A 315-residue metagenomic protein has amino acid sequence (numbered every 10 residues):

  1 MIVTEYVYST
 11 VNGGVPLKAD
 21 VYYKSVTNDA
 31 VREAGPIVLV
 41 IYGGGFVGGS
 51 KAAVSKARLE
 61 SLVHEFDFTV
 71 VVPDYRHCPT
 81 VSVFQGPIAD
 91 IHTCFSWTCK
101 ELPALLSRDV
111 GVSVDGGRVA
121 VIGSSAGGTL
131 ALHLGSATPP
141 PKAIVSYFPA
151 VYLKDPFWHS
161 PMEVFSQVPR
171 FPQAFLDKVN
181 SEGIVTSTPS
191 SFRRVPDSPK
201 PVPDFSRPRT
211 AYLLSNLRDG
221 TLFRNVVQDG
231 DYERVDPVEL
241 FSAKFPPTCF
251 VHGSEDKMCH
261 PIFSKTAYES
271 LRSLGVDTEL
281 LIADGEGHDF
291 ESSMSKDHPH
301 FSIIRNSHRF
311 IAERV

Functional and structural regions predicted by a protein language model:
I2-V315: Alpha/beta-hydrolase superfamily serine-hydrolase fold, recognizing
